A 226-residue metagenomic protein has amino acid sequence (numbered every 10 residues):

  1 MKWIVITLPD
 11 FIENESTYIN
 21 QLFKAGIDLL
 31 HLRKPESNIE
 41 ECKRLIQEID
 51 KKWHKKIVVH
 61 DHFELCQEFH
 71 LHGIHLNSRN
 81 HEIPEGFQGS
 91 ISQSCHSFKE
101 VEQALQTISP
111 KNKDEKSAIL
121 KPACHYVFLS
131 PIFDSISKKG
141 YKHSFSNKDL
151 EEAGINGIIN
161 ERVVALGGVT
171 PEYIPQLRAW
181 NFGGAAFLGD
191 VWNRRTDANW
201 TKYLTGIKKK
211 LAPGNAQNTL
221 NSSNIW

Functional and structural regions predicted by a protein language model:
M1, K210-W226: SAM-dependent methyltransferases
M1-N14, S92-Q93, A165: Active-site mouth loops of central-metabolism enzymes
V5, L30, C66, V127 (+1 more regions): Residue-level signal for inorganic ion chemistry
F23, I27-F87, F98: N-terminal active-site wall of soluble small-molecule enzyme domains
K43-D61, F87-F98, H143-A165, I207-L211 (+1 more regions): Alpha-helix-loop-beta-strand connector modules within alpha/beta enzyme cores
I57-H72, H96-P122, G154-I159, V163-V164 (+3 more regions): Catalytic cores of alpha/beta
L76-E85, Y126-Y141, S146, I174-K210: Glycine-rich phosphate-binding active-site loops on the catalytic face of alpha/beta enzymes
I91, V101-Q106, P110, H125-K138: Histidine/lysine/aspartate-rich catalytic loop segments that bind and position anionic ligands
